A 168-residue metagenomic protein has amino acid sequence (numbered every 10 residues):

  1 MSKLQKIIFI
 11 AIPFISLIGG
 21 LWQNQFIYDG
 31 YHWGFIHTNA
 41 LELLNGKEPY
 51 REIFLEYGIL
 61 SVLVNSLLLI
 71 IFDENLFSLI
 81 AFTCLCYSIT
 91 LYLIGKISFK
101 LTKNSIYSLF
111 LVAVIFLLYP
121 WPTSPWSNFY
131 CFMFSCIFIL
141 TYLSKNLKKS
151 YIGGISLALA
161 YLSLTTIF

Functional and structural regions predicted by a protein language model:
M1-G19: Start-transfer (signal-anchor) and selected internal transmembrane alpha helices of multi-pass inner/ER membrane
M1-L4, Y50, K100-L101, L143-I152: Membrane-interface junctions at the ends of membrane-embedded or membrane-associated helices
Q5, L91-L117, F132, K148: Transmembrane-helix signature of polytopic, membrane-embedded enzymes that assemble or transfer cell-envelope glycans
N24-N39, R51-L67, E74-F77: Extracytoplasmic catalytic/substrate-binding loops of multi-pass membrane glycan-assembly enzymes
Y57, S61, N65-L69, L79-I94 (+2 more regions): Transmembrane alpha-helices of multi-pass, membrane-embedded glycan-processing enzymes that use lipid-linked
L93, Y130-L157: Specific aromatic-rich, kink-prone transmembrane helix
F116-Y119, S150-I167: Membrane-interface alpha helices of multi-pass inner-membrane proteins
W121-C131: Short acidic/glycine- and proline-prone juxtamembrane loop motifs at membrane-interface regions of multi-pass membrane
